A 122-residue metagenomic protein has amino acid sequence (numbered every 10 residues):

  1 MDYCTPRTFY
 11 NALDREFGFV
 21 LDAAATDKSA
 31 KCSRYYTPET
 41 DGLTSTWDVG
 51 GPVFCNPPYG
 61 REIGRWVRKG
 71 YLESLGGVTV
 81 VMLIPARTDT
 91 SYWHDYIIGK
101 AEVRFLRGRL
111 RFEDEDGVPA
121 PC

Functional and structural regions predicted by a protein language model:
M1-C122: Class I S-adenosyl-L-methionine-dependent methyltransferase catalytic core
